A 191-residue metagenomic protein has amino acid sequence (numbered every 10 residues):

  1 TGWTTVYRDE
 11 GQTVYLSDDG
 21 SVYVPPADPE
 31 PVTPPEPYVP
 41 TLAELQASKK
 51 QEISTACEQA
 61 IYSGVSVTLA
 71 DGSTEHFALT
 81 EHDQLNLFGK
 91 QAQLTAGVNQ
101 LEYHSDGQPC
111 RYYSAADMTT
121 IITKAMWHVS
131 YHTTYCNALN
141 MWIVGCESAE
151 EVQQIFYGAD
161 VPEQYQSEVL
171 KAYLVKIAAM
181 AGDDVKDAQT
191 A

Functional and structural regions predicted by a protein language model:
G2, Y7-A191: A preference for well-ordered globular domain cores that mediate specific macromolecular interactions or catalysis
